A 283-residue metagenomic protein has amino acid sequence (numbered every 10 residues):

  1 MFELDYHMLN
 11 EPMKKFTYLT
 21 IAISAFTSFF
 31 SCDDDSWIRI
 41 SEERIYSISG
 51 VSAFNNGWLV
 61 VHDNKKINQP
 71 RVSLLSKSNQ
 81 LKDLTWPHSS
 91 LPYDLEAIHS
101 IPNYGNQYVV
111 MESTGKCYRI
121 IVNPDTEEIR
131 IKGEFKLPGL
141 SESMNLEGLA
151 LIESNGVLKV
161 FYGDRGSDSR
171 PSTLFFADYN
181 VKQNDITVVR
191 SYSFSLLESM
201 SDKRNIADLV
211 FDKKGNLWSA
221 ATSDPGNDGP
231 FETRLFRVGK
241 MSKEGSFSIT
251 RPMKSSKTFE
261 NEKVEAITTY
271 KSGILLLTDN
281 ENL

Functional and structural regions predicted by a protein language model:
M1-M13: N-terminal secretory signal peptides that target proteins for export/translocation
F2-D5, L19, D35: N-terminal intrinsically disordered, low-complexity tails enriched in polar/charged
K14-I21: Sec-dependent signal peptide recognition, specifically the positively charged N-region followed immediately by
I21-A22, S172: Enrichment for repetitive, rod-forming helical segments
A22-S36: Bacterial Sec-dependent signal peptides at the C-terminal "C-region" and cleavage site
C32-L283: Sequence/structural signature of beta-propeller domains
